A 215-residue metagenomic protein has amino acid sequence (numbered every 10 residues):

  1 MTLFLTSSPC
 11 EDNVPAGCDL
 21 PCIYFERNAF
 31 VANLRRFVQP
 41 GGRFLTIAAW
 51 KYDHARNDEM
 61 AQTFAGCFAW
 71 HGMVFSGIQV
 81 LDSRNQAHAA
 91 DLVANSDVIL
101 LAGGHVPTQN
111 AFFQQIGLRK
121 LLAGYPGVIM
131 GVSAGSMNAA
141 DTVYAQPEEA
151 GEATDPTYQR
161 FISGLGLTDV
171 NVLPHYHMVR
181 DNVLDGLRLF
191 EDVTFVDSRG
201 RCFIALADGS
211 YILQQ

Functional and structural regions predicted by a protein language model:
M1-V98, A205: N-terminal beta1-alpha1 cap of cysteine-dependent amidohydrolase-like domains
S7-S8, S76, S83, S96 (+4 more regions): Generic serine detector
C18, G77-S83, V93, V106 (+4 more regions): Generic preference for well-ordered secondary structure
C18-D19, G72, L101-P107, N171-V172: Short, basic, glycine/proline-bearing loop/turn elements
W50, G104-V106, A134-G135, H177: Short glycine-rich anion-binding loops that position phosphate/pyrophosphate groups of nucleotides and phosphorylated
V80-I129: Flexible gly/pro-rich beta->alpha loop and the following alpha-helix that scaffold active-site loops
N110-Q115, R119-A123, G127, G135-Q215: Active-site-adjacent pocket-lining segments in enzyme domains
